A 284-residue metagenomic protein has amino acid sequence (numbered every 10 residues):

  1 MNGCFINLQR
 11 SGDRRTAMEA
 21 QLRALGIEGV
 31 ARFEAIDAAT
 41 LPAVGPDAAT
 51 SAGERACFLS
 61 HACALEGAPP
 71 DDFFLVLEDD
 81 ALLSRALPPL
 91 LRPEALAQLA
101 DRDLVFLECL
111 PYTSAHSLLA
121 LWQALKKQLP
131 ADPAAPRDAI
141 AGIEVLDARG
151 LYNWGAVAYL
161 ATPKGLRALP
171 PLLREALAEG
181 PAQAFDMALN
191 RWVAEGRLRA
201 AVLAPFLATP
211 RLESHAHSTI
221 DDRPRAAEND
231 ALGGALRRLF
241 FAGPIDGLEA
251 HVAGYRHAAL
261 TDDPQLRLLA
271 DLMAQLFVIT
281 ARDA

Functional and structural regions predicted by a protein language model:
M1-L77, A81-A284: An acidic/histidine-cluster motif and surrounding catalytic segment that typifies divalent-metal-assisted enzyme active
